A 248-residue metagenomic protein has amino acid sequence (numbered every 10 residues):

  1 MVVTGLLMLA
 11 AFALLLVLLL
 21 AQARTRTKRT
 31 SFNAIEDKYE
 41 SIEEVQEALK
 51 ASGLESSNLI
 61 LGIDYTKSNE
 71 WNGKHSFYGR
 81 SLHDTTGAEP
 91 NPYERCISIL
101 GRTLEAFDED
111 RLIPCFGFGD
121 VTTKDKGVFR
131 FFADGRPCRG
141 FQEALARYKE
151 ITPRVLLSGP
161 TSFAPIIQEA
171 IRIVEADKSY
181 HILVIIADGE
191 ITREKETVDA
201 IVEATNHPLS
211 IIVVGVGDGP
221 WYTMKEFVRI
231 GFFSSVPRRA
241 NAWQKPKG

Functional and structural regions predicted by a protein language model:
M1-G248: Acidic, low-complexity intrinsically disordered regions
